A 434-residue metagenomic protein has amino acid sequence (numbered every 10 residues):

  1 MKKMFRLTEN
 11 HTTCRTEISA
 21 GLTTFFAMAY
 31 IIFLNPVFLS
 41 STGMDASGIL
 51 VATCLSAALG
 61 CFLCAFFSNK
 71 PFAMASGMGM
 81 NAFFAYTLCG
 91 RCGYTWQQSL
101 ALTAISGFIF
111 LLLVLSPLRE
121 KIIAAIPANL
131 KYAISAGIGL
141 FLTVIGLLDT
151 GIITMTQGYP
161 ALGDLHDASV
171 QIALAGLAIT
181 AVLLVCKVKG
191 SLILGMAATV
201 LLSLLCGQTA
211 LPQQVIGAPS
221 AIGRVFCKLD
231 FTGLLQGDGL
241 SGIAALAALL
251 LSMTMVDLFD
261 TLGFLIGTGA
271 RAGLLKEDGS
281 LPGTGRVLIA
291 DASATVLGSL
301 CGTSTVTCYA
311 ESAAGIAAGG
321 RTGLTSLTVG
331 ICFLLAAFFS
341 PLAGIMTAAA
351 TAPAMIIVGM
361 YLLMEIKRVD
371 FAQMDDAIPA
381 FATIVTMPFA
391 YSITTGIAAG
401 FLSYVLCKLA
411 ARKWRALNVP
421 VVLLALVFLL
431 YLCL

Functional and structural regions predicted by a protein language model:
M1-G48, A161-L162, L194-G285, F428-L430: Helix-loop-helix hairpins and the membrane-proximal interhelical loops of multi-pass alpha-helical transport proteins
K2-N35, S56, S76-I138, T268-I366: Helix-loop-helix junctions within the multi-pass membrane cores of secondary transporters/permeases
T42-F62: Loop-to-helix transition at the N-terminal end of transmembrane alpha-helices
A46-S47, F72, W96, I393: Membrane-helix interface/capping residues of multi-pass secondary transporters
G60-F72, A181-K187, S252-D260, D291-C301 (+3 more regions): Transmembrane alpha-helix interface/packing and boundary motifs in multi-pass membrane proteins, characterized by
P71, V200, L204, G319: Conserved, well-structured core segments that form the ligand-binding/active-site neighborhood of functional domains
C92-L205, T209, L327-L434: Membrane-embedded alpha-helical modules
